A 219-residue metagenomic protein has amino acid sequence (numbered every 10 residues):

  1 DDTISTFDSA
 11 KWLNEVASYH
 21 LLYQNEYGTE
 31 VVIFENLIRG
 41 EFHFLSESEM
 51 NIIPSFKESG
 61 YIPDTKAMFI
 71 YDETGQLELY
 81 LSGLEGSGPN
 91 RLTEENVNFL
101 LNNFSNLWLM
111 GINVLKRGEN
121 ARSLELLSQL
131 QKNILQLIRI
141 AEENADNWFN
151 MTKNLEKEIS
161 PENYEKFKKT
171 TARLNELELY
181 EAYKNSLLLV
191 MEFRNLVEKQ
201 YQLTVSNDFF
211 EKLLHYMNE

Functional and structural regions predicted by a protein language model:
D1-D2, F44: Short beta-strand-to-loop capping motifs
D2-S9: Short, conserved charged micro-motifs
S9-R117, R122, Q129: Conserved NTP/Mg2+-binding pocket subregion across the NTase superfamily
S87-E219: Conserved nucleotidyltransferase catalytic core and NTase-mimicking acidic/glycine-rich helix/loop elements in nucleic
